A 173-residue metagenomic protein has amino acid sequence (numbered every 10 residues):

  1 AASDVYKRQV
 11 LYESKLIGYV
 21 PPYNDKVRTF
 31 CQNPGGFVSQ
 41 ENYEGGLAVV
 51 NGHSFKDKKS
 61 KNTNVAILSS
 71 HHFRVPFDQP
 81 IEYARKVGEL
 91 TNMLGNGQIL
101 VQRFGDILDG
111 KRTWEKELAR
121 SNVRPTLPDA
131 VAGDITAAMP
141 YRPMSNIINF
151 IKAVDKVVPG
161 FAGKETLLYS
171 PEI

Functional and structural regions predicted by a protein language model:
A1-I173: Residues forming the flavin
